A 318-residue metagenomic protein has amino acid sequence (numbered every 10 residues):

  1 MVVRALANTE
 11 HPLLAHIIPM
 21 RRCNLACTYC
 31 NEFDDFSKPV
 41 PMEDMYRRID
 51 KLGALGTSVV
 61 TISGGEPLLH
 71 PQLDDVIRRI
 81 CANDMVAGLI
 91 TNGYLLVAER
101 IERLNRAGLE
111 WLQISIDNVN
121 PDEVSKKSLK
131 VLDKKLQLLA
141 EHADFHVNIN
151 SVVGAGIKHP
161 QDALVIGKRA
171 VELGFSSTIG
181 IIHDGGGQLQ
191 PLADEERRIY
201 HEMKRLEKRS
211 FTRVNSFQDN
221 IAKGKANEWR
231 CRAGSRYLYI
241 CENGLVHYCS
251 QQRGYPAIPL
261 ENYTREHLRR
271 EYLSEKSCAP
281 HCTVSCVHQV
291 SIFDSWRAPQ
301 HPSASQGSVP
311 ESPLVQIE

Functional and structural regions predicted by a protein language model:
M1-W111, V309-E318: Conserved alpha-helical substructure of the radical SAM core
P12-L14, N148-N150, A279: Short, solvent-exposed beta-strand edge segments and adjacent coil->beta transition regions
L13-I18, R213-N220, L260-L273: Short, intrinsically disordered, charge-biased short linear motifs at domain edges
R22, A26, N227-R230, S277-H281: The −1 position to Zn-ligating cysteines in a subset of zinc-ribbon hairpins
C30, I49-L52, V76-A82, V124 (+4 more regions): Alpha-helix C-terminal capping segments
V40, R106-W111, S115-H247, Q251-P259 (+2 more regions): Radical SAM enzyme [4Fe-4S]-AdoMet core and its adjacent flexible, acidic and glycine-rich loops/tails across
N243-E318: Flexible mid-to-C-terminal extensions adjoining Fe-S/redox cofactors in radical SAM and related proteins
